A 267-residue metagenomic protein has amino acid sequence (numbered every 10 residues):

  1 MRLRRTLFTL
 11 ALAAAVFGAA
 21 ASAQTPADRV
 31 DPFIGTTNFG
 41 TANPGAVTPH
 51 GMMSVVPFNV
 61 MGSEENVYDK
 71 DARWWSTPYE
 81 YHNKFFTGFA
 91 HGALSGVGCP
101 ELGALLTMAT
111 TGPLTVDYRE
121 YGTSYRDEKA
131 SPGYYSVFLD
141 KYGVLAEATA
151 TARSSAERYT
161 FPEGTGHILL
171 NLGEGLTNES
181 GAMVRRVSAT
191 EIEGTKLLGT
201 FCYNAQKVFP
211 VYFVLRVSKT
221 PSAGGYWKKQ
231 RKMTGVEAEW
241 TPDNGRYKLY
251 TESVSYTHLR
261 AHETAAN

Functional and structural regions predicted by a protein language model:
M1-F8: Bacterial N-terminal signal peptides that target proteins for export
T9-F17: Bacterial N-terminal signal peptides
A19-A23: Sec/Tat signal peptide C-region and signal peptidase I cleavage site
Q24-S255, L259-R260: Accessory carbohydrate-recognition regions in carbohydrate-active enzymes
H258, A265-N267: Single conserved hydrophobic/aromatic residue that forms the stacking wall/gate of nucleotide- or nucleobase-binding
